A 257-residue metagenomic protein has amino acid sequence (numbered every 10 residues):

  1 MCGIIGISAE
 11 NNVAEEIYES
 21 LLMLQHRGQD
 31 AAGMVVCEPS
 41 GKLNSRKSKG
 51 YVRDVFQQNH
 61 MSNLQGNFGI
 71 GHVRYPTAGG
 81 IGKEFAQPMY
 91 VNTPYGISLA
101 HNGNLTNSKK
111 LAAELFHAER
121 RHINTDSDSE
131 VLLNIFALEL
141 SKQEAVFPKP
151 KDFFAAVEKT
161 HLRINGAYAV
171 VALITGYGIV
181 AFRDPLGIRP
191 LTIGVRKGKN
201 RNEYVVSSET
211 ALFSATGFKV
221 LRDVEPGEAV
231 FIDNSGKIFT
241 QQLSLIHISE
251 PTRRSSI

Functional and structural regions predicted by a protein language model:
M1-L245, S249, R253: Conserved short alpha-helical segments that host acidic/polar catalytic motifs at enzyme active sites
